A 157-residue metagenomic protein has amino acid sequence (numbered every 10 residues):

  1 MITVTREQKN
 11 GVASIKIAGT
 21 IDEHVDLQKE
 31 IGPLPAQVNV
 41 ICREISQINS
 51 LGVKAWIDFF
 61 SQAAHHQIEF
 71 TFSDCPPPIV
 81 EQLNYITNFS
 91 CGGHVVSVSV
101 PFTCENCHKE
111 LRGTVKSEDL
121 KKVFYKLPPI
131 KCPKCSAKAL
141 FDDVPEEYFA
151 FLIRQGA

Functional and structural regions predicted by a protein language model:
M1-S14: Short beta-strand/loop segment at the start of cytosolic alpha/beta domains
T3-T5, T20, T71, T87 (+2 more regions): Residue-identity detector for threonine
V12-V95: Amphipathic alpha-helical interaction surfaces in cytosolic regulatory modules
N84-A157: Cys/His-clustered metal-coordination modules, chiefly Zn-binding fingers
